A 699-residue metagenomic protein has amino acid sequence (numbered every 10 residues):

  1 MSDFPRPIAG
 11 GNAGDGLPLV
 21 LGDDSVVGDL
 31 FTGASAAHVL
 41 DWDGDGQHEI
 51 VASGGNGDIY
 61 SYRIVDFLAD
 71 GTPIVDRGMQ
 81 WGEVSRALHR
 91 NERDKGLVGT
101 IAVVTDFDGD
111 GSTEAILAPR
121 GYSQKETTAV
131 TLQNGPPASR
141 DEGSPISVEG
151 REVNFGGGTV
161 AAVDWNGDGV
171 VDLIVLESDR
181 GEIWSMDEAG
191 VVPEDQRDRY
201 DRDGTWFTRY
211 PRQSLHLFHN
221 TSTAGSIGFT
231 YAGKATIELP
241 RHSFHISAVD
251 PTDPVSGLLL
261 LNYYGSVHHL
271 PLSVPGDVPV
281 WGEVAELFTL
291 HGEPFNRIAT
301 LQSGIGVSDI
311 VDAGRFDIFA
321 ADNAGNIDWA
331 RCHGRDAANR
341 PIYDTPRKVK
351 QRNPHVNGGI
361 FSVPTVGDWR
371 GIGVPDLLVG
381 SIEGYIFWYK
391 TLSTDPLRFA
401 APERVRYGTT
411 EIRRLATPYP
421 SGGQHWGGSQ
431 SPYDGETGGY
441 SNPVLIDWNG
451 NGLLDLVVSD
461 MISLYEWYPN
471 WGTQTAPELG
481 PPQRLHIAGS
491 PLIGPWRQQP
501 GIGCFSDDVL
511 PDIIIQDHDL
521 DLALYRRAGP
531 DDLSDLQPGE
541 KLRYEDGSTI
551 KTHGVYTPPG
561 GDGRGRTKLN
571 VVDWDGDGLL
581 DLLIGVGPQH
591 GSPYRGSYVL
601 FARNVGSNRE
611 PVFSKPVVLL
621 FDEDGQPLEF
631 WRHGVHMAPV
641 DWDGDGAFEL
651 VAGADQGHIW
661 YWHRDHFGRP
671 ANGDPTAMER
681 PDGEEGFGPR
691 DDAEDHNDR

Functional and structural regions predicted by a protein language model:
M1-R699: Beta-propeller-forming repeat regions
